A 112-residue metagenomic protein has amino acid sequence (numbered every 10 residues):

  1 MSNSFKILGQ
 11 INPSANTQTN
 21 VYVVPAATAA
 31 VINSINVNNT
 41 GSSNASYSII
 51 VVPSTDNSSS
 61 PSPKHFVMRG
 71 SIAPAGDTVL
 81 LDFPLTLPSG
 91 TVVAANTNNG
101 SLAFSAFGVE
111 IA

Functional and structural regions predicted by a protein language model:
M1-A30, S34, T55, P88-S89 (+1 more regions): C-terminal interaction-tip segments
N20, N44, S59-S60: Intrinsically disordered, low-complexity serine/threonine-rich repeat tracts
V31, S43-A45: Short, basic and Ser/Thr-rich N-terminal targeting/leader segments
V37-S42, N98: Short solvent-exposed strand-capping/beta-turn motif centered on an Asx-Ser/Thr pair
A45, K64-F66, L102: Short beta-strand segments
A45-S54: The feature marks short-to-medium sequence segments in extracytoplasmic or secretory-pathway proteins
P53-V92: Intrinsically disordered, low-complexity Pro/Gly/Ser/Thr-rich segments with frequent PxxP/GP/PP motifs and embedded
